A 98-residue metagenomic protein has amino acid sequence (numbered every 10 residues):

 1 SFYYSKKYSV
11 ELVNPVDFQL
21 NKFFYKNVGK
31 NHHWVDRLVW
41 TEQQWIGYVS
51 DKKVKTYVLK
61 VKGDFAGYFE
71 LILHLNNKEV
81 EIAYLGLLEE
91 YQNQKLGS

Functional and structural regions predicted by a protein language model:
Y4-R37: Short amphipathic alpha-helix that is part of the acyltransferase structural core
K26, S50, Q92: Short polybasic/polar patches that bind polyanions
V35-D36, T41, Q92: Generic, ordered loop/turn and secondary-structure boundary motif
W40, V49-T56, K60-L88: A conserved beta-strand-loop-helix scaffold within acyl/acetyltransferase catalytic domains
Y84-L87, N93-S98: Conserved acetyl-CoA-binding loop-helix of GNAT-fold acetyltransferases
